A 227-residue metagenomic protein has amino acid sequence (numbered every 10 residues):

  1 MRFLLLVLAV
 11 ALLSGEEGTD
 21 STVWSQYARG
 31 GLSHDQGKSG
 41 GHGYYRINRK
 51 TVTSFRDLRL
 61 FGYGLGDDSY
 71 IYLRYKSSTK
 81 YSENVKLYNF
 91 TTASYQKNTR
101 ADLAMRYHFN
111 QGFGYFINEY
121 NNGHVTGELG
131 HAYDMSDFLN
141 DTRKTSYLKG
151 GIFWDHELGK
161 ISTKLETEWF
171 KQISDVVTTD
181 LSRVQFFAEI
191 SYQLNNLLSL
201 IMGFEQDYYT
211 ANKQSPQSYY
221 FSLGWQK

Functional and structural regions predicted by a protein language model:
M1-T22: Cleavable N-terminal export/targeting peptides
E16-G66, Q111, S199: Outer-membrane beta-barrel initiation region
A28-H34, L58-G64, Y75-S77, T91-Y95 (+5 more regions): Transmembrane beta-barrel strands of outer-membrane/channel proteins
L32-H42, Y63-I71, K97-M105, D137-K144 (+2 more regions): Solvent-exposed loop/turn segments connecting transmembrane beta-strands in outer-membrane beta-barrel proteins
G43-I47, L73-S77, Q111, G150-I152 (+3 more regions): Membrane-embedded beta-strands of outer-membrane beta-barrel proteins, especially the hydrophobic/small aromatic
T51-L58, S82-N89, N121-V125, E157-L165 (+1 more regions): Repeated loop/turn-to-beta-strand initiation elements of outer-membrane beta-barrel proteins
N122-S174: Detector for outer-membrane/organellar transmembrane beta-barrel domains, recognizing the amphipathic beta-strand
P216-K227: Outer-membrane beta-barrel "beta-signal"
